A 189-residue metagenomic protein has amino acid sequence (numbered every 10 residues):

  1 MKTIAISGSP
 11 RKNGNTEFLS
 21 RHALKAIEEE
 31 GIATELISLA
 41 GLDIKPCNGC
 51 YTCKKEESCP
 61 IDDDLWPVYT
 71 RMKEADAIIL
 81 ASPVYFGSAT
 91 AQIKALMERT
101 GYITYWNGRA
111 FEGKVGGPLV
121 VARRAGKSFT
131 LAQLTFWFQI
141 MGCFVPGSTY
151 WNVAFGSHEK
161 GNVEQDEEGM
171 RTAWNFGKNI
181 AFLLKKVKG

Functional and structural regions predicted by a protein language model:
M1, E29, P67, I140-G189: Glycine-rich phosphate/pyrophosphate-binding loop and the adjoining helix
M1-I32, M170: N-terminal beta1-alpha1 ligand-phosphate binding loop
I32-L42: A short beta-strand-loop structural module common to alpha/beta enzyme folds
A33-E35, S58, F144: Conserved beta-strand segments of alpha/beta enzyme cores
L42-M72: Cysteine-cluster motifs in flexible loop/terminal segments that predominantly coordinate metals
P60-F144: Helix-loop-strand module that forms the ligand-binding subsite of alpha/beta enzymes
